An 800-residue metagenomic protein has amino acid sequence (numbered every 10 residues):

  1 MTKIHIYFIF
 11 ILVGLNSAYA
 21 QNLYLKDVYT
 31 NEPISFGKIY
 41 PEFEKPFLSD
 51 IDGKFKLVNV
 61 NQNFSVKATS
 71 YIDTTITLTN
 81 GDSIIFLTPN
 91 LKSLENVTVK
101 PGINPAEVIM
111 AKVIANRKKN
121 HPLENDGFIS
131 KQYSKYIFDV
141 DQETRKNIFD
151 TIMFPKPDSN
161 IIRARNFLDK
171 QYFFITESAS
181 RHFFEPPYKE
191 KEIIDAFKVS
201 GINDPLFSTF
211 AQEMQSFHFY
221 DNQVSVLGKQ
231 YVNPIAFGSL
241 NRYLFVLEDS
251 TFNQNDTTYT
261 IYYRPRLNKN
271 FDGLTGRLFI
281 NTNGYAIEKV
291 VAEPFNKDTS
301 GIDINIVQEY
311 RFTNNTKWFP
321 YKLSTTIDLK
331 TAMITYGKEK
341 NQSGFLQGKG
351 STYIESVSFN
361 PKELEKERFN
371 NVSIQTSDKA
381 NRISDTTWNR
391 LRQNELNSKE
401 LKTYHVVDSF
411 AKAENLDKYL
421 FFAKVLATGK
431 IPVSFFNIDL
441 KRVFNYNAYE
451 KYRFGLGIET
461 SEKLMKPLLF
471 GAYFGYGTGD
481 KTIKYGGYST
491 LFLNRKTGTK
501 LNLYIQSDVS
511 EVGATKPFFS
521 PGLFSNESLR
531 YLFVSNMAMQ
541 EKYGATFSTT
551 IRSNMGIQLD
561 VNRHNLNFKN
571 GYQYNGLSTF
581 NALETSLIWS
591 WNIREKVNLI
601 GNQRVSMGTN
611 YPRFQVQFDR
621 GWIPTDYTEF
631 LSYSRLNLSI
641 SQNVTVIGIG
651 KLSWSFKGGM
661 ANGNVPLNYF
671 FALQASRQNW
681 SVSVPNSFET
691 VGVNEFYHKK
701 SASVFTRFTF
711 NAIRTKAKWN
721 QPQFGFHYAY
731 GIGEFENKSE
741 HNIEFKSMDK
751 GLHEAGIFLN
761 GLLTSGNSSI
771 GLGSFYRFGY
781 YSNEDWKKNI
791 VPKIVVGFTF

Functional and structural regions predicted by a protein language model:
Q21, V28-F43: Short, ordered, surface-exposed loop/turn motifs in non-cytosolic proteins
Q21-V28, G53, I85: A short, amphipathic beta-strand motif
N22, L78-P101: Extracellular beta-sheet/turn segments enriched in Thr/Pro/Gly and aliphatic residues
I34, K56-N63: Short Pro-Gly-centered beta-turn/loop motif in secreted/extracellular proteins
P41, S65-T77: A short, solvent-exposed loop/turn motif at the edges and junctions of modular extracellular/periplasmic domains
E44-K54: Short, acidic Ser/Thr/Gly-rich low-complexity loop/linker segments typical of extracellular and cell-surface proteins
K92, N96, K100-T258, P265-G273 (+10 more regions): Structured extracytoplasmic
K229-Y231, E367-F800: Exposed, low-structure sequence patches enriched in small/polar residues
